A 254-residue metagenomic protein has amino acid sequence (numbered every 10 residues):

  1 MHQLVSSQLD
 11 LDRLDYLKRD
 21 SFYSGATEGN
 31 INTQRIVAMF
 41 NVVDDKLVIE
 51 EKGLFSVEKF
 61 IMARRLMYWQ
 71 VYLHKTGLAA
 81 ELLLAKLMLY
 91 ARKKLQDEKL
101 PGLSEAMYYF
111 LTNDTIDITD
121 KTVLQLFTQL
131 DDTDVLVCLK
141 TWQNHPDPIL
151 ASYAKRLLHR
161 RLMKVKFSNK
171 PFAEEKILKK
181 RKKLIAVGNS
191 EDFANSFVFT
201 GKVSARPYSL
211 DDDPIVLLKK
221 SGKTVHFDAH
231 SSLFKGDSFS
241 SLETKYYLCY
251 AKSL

Functional and structural regions predicted by a protein language model:
M1-L254: Histidine-centered, transition-metal-coordinating active-site segments
